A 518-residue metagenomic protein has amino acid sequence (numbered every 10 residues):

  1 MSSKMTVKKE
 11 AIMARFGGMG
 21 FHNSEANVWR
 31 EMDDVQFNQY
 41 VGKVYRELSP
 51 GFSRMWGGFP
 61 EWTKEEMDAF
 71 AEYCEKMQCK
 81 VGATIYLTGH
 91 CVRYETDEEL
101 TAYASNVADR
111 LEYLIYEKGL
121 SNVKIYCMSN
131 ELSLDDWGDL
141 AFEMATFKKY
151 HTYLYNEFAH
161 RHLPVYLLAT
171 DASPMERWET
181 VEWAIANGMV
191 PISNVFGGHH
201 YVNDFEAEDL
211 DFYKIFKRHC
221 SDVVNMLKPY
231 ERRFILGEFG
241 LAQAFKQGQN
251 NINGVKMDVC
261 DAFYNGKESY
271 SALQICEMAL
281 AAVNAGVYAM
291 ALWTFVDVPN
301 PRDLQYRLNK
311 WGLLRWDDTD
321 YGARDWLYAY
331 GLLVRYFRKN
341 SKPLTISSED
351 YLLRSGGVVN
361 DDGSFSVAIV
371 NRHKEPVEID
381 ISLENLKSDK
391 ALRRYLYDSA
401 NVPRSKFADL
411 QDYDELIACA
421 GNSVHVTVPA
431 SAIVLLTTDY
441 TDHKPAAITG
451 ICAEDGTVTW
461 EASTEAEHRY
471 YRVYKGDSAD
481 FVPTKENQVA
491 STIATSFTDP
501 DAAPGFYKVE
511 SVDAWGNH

Functional and structural regions predicted by a protein language model:
Y45-A207: Substrate-binding cleft and catalytic face of glycoside hydrolase catalytic domains, especially the flexible beta-alpha
E143-I275, A285: Noncatalytic carbohydrate-binding groove/subsite architecture in carbohydrate-active enzymes
L241-S355, N360-S364: Aromatic/acidic polysaccharide-binding cleft in carbohydrate-active enzymes
E349-S399, S431-L435, E461: Carbohydrate-binding surface patches
Q411-H443, Y507: C-terminal beta-strand-rich structural cap/linker in extracellular carbohydrate-active enzymes
Y440-E467, D513-H518: Pro/Thr/Ser/Gly-rich low-complexity, intrinsically disordered linker/stalk tracts
S463-K485: Solvent-exposed loop/turn segments flanking beta-strands in beta-repeat/beta-sandwich domains
D499-N517: Beta-strand-rich modules
